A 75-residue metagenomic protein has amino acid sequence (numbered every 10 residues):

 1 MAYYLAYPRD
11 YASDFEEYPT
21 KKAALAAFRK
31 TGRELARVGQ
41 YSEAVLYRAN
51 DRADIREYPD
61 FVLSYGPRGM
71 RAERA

Functional and structural regions predicted by a protein language model:
M1-D14: Short aromatic-glycine-(Arg/Gly/Cys) micro-motifs in beta-strand/loop hairpins
Y7-P8, Y18-S42: A short, charged, amphipathic alpha-helix used as a generic interaction element across diverse proteins
A12-Y18, A53-Y58: Surface-exposed loop/edge segments in extracytoplasmic proteins
R33-A75: Short, mixed-charge low-complexity intrinsically disordered segments
